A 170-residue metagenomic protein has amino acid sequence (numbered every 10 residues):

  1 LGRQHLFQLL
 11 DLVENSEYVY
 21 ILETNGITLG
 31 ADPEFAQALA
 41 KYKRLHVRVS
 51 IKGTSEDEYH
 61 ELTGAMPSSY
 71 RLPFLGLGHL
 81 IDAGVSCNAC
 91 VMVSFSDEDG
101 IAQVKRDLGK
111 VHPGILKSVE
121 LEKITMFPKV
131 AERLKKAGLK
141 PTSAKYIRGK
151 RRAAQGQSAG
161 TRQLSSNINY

Functional and structural regions predicted by a protein language model:
L1-H5, L12-D32, A40-L72, N88: Core AdoMet radical
L1-Q8, Y20-L29, T125-G138, K145-I147: Short N-terminal secondary-structure initiator segments
H5-N15, Q37, R71-L75, H79-D82 (+1 more regions): Alpha-helical scaffolding segments of alpha/beta enzyme cores, especially the outer helices of TIM-barrel or partial
F35, L62-G64, A102, L134: Surface-exposed beta-strand edges and their flanking turn/coil or helix-capping segments
L39-A40, V111: Structural motif
G78-S86, C90-Y170: Auxiliary Fe-S-binding modules of radical SAM enzymes
